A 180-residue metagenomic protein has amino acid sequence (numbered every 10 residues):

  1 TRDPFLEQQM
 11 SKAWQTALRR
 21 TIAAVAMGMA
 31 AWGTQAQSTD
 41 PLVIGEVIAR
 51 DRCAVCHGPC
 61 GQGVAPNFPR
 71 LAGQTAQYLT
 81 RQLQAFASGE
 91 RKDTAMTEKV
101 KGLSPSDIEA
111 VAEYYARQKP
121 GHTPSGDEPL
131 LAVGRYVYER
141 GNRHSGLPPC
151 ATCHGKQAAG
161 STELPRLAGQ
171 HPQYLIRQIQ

Functional and structural regions predicted by a protein language model:
T1-Q9: Short, Lys/Arg-enriched N-terminal segments with co-localized hydrophobic residues within the first ~10-30 amino acids
S11-I22: Bacterial N-terminal signal peptides that target proteins for export
R20-A30: Bacterial N-terminal signal peptides
G33-A49, Q62-N67, A116-H144, P165: Electrostatic cytochrome c docking/interface patches
P41-G89: The feature marks the first
R52-C60, V111, L147-Q157: The canonical Cys-X-X-Cys-His
V64-R70, A85-D127, S161-R166: Axial heme c-ligation environment in periplasmic c-type cytochrome domains
A76, T80-Q84, P105-A112, P172 (+2 more regions): An amphipathic alpha-helix signature
